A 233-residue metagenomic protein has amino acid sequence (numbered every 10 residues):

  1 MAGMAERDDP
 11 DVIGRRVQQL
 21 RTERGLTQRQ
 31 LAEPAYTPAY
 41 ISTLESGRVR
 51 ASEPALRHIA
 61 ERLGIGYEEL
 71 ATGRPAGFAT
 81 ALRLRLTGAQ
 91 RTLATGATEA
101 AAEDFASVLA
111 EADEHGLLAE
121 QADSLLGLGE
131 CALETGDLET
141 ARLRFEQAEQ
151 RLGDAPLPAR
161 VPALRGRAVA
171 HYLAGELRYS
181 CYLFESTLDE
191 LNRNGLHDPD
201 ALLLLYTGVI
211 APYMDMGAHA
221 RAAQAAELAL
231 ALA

Functional and structural regions predicted by a protein language model:
M1-E23: A short, Lys/Arg-rich alpha-helix, primarily the initiator
A5, A76-G77, G116, A155-P156 (+1 more regions): Structural signature of alpha-solenoid helical repeat scaffolds
A5-D8, A71-L84: TPR-adjacent "capping" and linker segments in tetratricopeptide-repeat scaffold/adaptor proteins
T22-T43: Short alpha-helical DNA-recognition segment
S52-E69: DNA major-groove recognition helix of helix-turn-helix/homeodomain DNA-binding modules
R83-G96, E120-D137, A159-L177, A201-G217: Tandem amphipathic alpha-helical repeat scaffolds
A106-E114, E146-G153, E185-L196, Q224-A233: Amphipathic alpha-helical segments of tetratricopeptide repeats
